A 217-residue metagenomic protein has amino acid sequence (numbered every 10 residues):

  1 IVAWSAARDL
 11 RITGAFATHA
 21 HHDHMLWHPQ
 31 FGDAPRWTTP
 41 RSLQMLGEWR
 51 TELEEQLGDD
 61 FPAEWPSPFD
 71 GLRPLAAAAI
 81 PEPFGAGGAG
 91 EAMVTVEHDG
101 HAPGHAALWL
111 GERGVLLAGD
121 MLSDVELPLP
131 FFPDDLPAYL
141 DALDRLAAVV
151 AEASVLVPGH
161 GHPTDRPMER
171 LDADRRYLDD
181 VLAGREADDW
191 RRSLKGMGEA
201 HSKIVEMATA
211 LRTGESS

Functional and structural regions predicted by a protein language model:
I1-R41: Active-site metal-binding motif and surrounding structural segment of the metallo-beta-lactamase
V2, W27-Q30, R50-T51, P130 (+1 more regions): Short amphipathic alpha-helical segments
S5, W27-G32, A89, L110 (+2 more regions): Alpha-helix C-terminal capping segments
A7, L43-V96, G111-E112, D141-A147: Metallo-beta-lactamase
L10, A34, E91, A153-S154: A structural micro-motif
P40-Q44, L122, A183: Short, acidic/turn-prone active-site loops that include or flank metal/cofactor- and phosphate-binding residues
T95-D99, P103-D174: Metallo-beta-lactamase
A148-V155, H162-S217: Accessory terminal helices/loops
